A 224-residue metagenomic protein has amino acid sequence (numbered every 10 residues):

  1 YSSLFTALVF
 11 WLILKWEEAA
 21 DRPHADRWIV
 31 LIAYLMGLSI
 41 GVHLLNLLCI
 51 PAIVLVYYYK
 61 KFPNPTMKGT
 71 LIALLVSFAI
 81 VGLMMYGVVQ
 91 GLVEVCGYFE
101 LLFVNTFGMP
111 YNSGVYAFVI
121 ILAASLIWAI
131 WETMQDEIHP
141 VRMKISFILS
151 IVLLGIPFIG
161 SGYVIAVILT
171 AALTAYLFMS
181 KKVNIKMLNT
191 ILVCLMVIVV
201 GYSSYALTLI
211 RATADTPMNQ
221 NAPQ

Functional and structural regions predicted by a protein language model:
Y1-T6, F10, L14, F107-A124 (+2 more regions): Membrane-interface micro-motifs in multi-pass membrane enzymes
S3-W11, I29-I32, L45-P51, I120 (+2 more regions): Alpha-helical transmembrane segments of multi-pass membrane proteins
V9-I29, M36, L55-T66, I127-M143: Membrane-interface transmembrane helices that cradle and orient dolichyl/undecaprenyl
D26-R27, P63-L75, F107-A117, D136-F147 (+2 more regions): Membrane-interfacial entry segments at the cytosolic side of transmembrane helices
I29-G41, L149-I159: Membrane-interface alpha helices of multi-pass inner-membrane proteins
L45-Y57, Q90-G91, Y163-L173: Transmembrane-embedded, aromatic-rich helix segments that form part of the hydrophobic channel/pocket engaging
M84-V104, W131-Q135, L154-S161, M179-K181: Juxtamembrane "helix-exit" motif on the non-cytosolic side of transmembrane helices
V193-Q224: Aromatic-rich transmembrane-lumenal/periplasmic boundary elements in polytopic membrane proteins
